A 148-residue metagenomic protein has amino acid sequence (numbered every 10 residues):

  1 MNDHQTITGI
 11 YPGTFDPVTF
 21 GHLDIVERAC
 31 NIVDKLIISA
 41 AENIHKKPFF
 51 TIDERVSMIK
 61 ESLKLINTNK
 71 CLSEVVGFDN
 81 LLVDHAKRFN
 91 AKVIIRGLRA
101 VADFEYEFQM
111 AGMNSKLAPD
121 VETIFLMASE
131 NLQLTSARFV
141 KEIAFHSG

Functional and structural regions predicted by a protein language model:
M1-G148: Nucleotidyltransferase catalytic core that binds NTPs
